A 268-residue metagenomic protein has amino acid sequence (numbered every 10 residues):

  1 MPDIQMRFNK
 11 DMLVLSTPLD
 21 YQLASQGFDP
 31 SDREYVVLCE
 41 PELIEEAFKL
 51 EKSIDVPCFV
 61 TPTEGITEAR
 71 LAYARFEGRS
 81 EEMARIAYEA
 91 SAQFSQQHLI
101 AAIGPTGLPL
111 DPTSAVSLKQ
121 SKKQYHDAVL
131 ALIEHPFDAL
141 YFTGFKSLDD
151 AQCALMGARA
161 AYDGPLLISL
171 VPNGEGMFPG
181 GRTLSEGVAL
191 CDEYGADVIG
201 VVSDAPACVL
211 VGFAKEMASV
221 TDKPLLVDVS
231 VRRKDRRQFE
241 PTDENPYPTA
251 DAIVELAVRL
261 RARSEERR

Functional and structural regions predicted by a protein language model:
M1-R268: Domain-level signal for soluble alpha/beta catalytic cores
